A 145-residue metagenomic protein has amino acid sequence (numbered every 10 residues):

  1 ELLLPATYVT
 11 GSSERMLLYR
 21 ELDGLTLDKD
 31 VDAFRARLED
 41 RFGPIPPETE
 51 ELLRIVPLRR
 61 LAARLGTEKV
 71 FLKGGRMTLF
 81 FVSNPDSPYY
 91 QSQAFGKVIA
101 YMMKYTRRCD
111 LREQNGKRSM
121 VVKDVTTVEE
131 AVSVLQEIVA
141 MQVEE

Functional and structural regions predicted by a protein language model:
E1-E145: Accessory helical-bundle/CTD segments and flexible terminal tails appended to RecA-like ATPase motors
